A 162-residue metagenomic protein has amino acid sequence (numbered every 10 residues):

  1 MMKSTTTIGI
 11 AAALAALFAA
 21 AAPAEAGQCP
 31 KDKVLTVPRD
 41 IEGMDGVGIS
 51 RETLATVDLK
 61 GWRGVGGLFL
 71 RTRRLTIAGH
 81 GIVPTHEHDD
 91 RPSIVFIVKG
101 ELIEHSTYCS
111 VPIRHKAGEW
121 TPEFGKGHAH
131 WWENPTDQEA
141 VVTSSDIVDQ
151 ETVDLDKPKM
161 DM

Functional and structural regions predicted by a protein language model:
M1-I10: Bacterial N-terminal signal peptides that target proteins for export
T5, P23-R71, P112-R114, D156-M162: A short, N-terminal "cap"/entry segment at the start of jelly-roll beta-barrel domains of the cupin/DSBH fold
G9-A19: Bacterial N-terminal signal peptides
V65-L68, H80-F96: A short beta-loop-beta micro-motif enriched in histidine and acidic residues
I77, Y108-G127: Short acidic-glycine-tyrosine-enriched beta hairpin
T85, E104-H105, E123, A129-T136: Short beta-strand His + acidic residue motifs that chelate non-heme Fe in jelly-roll/DSBH and cupin folds
H88-C109, E119: Glycine- and acidic-residue-biased ligand/ion/polar-headgroup-sensing regions
D137-V153: A short hydrophobic beta-strand segment most commonly corresponding to one strand of the jelly-roll/cupin
